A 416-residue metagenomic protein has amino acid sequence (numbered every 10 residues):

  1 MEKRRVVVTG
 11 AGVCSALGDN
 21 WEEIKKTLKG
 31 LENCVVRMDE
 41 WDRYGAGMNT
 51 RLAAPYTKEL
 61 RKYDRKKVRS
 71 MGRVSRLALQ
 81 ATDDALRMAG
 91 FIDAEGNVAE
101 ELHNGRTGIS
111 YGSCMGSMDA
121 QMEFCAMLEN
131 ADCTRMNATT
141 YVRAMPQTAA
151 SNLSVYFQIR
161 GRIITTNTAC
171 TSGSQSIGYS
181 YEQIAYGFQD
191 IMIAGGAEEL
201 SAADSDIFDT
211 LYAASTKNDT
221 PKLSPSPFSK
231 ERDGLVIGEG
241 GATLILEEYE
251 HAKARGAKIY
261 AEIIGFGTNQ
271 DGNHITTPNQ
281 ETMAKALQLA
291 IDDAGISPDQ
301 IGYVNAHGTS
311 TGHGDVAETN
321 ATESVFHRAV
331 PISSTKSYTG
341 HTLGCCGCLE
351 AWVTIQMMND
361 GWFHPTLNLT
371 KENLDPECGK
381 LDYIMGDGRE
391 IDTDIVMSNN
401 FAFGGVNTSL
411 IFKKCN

Functional and structural regions predicted by a protein language model:
M1-K67, E250-E262, W352-T366, T408 (+1 more regions): ACP-dependent fatty acid/polyketide chain-elongation machinery
M1-V8, N97-N104, P298-Q300, G379-N416: Flexible, low-complexity linker/loop segments at domain and module junctions
R5-T9, N33-R37, D219-A294, Y303: Condensing-enzyme catalytic core mediating Claisen C-C bond formation in acyl metabolism
V7-V8, K29-N167, A197-S205, P298-H313: Conserved beta-ketoacyl condensing-enzyme motif
E22-K29, G116-T134, Q183-Y186, I207-N218 (+3 more regions): A glycine- and small-aliphatic-rich helix-loop capping segment at beta-alpha/alpha-beta transitions that lines
R37, F188-D233, F266-Q280, A306-D315 (+1 more regions): Acyl-CoA/ACP chain-elongation machinery
A78-F91, P146-A149, S154-F157, I163-A197 (+3 more regions): Active-site-proximal alpha-helical scaffold in enzymes
N130-N137, G178, E182, E199-A254 (+2 more regions): Glycine-/small-residue-rich "gating" segment that lines the acyl/pantetheine channel and substrate pocket
